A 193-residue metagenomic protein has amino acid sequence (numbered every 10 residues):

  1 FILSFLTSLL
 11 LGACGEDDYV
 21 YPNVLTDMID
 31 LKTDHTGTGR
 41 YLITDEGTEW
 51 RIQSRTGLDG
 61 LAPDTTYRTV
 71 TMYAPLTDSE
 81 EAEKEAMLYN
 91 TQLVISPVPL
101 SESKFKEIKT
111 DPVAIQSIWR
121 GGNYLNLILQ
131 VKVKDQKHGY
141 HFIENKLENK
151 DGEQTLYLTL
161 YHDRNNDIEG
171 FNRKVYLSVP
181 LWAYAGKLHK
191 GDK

Functional and structural regions predicted by a protein language model:
F1-S4: Sec-dependent signal peptide recognition, specifically the positively charged N-region followed immediately by
L10-A13: C-terminal motif of bacterial Sec signal peptides marking the signal peptidase cleavage site
G15-D18: Bacterial signal peptide processing site
N23-K193: First exposed extracellular module after export/assembly in secreted or surface-exposed proteins
